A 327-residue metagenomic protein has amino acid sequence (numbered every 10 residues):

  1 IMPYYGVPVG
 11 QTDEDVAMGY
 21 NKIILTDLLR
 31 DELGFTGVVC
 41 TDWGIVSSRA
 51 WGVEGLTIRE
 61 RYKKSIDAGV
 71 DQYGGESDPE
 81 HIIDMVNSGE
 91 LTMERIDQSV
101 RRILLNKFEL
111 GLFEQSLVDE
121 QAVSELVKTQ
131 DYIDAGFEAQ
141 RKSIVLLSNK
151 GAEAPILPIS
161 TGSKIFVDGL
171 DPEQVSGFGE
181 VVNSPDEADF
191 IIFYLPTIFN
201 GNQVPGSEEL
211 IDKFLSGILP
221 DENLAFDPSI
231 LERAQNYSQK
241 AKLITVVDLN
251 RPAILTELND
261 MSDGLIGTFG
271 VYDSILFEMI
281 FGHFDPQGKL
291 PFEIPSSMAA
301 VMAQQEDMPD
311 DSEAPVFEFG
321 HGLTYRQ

Functional and structural regions predicted by a protein language model:
I1, D42, G69, I103 (+1 more regions): Conserved, mostly hydrophobic/aromatic
I1-P3, G37-T41, Q72-G74, L243-T245: Hydrophobic faces of well-ordered beta-strands that scaffold small-molecule active sites in alpha/beta enzyme cores
P3-N21, D27-E32: Hydrophobic, small-residue-rich alpha-helical packing segments that form membrane-like cores
T12-G19, G34, W43, S48-G55 (+3 more regions): C-terminal non-catalytic regions of proteins with extracellular/luminal or membrane-system context
T26-G44: Catalytic PLP-binding core of fold-type I/II PLP enzymes
A50-D67: Conserved phosphate-binding loops in nucleotide/dinucleotide-binding enzymes
M93-L112: Mid-to-C-terminal alpha-helical segments outside catalytic/metal-binding sites
F113-Q121: Flexible hinge/switch segments at interdomain interfaces of large molecular machines
